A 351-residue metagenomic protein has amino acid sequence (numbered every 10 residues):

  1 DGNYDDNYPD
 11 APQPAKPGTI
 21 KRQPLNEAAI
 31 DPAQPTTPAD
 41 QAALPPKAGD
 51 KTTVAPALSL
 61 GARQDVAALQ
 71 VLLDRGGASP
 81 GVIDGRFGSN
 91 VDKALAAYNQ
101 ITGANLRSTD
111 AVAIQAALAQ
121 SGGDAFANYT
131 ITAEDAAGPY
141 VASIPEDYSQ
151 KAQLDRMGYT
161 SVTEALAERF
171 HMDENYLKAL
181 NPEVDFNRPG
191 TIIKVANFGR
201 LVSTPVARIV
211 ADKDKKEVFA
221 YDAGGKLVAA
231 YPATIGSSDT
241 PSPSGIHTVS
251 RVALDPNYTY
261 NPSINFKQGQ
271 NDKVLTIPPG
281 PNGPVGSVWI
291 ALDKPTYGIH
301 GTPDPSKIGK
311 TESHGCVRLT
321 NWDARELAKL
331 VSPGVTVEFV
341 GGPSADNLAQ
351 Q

Functional and structural regions predicted by a protein language model:
D1-L69, F126-Y129, A345-Q351: Compositionally biased, proline/threonine/alanine/serine-rich low-complexity intrinsically disordered stretches
T53-R63, A78-G85, S149-M157, S161-L166 (+4 more regions): Second-shell loop/turn segments in exported
G61-D84, S89-R107: A short amphipathic alpha-helical interaction element
L69-L73, I83-D84, A94-N99, V162-F170 (+2 more regions): Short alpha-helical segments in extracytoplasmic peptidoglycan/chitin-binding modules and envelope-associated proteins
S89-A136, K178-R208, V337: Extracellular LysM carbohydrate-binding repeats and other cell-envelope/extracellular binding modules
K151-A152, S161, R169, E174 (+4 more regions): Intrinsically disordered, low-complexity, Pro/Ser/Thr/Asn/Gly/Ala-rich spacer/linker segments adjacent to signal
S203-T302: Gly/Pro-biased beta-strand-loop elements
N271-Q351: Exported/periplasmic cell-wall-interacting domains
